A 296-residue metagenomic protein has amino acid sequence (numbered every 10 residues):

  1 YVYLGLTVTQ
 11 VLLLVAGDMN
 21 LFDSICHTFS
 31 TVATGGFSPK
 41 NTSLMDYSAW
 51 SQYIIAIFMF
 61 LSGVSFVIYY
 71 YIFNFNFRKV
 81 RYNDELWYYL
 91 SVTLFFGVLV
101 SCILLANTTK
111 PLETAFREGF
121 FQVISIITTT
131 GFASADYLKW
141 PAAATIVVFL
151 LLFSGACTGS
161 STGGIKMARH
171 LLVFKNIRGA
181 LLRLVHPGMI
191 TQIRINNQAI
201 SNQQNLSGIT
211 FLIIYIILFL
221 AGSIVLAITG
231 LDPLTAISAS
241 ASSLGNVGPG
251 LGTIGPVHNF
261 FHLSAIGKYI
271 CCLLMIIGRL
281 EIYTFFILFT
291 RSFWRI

Functional and structural regions predicted by a protein language model:
Y1-I296: Membrane-proximal intracellular helices of multi-pass ion channels
